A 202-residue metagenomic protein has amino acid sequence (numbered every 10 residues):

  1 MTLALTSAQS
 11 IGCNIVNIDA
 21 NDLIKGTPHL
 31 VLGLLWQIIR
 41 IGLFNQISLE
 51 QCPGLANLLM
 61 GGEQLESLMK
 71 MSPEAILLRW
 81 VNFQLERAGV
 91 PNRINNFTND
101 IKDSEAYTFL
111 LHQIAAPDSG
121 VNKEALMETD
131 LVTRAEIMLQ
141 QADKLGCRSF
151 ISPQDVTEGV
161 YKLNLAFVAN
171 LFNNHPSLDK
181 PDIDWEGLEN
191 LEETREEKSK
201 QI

Functional and structural regions predicted by a protein language model:
M1-I202: Alpha-helical coiled-coil scaffolding segments
